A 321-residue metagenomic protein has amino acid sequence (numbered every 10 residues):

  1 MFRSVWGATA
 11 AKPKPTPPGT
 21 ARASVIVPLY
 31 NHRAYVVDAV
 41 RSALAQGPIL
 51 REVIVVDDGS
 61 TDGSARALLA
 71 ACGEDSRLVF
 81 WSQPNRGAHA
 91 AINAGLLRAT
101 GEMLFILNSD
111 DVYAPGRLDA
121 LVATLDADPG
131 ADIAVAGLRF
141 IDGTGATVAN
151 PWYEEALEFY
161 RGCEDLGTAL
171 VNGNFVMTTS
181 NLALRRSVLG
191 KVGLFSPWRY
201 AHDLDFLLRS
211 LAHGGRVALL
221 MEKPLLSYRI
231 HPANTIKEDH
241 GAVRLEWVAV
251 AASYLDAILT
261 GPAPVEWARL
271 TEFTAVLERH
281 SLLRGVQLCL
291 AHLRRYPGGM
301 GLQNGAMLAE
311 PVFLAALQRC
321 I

Functional and structural regions predicted by a protein language model:
M1-P18, D205, A212, V217 (+2 more regions): C-terminal subregions of glycosyltransferases and related glycan-biosynthesis enzymes
R41-L50: Short, acidic, metal-binding catalytic loop of nucleotide-sugar glycosyltransferases
D57-R66, R86, N108: A conserved acidic beta->alpha catalytic loop
G63, D111-T124: Acidic donor-binding/catalytic loop of UDP-sugar-dependent glycosyltransferases, especially processive GT2
Q83-A99: Glycine-rich, basic loop-to-helix element that forms the pyrophosphate-binding segment of sugar-nucleotide handling
L104: Short aromatic/hydrophobic "clamp" motif used to bind/position activated sugar donors
L118-N150: Conserved donor NDP-sugar-binding/catalytic core segment of glycosyltransferases
F159-V250: Conserved nucleotide-sugar donor-binding catalytic segment
